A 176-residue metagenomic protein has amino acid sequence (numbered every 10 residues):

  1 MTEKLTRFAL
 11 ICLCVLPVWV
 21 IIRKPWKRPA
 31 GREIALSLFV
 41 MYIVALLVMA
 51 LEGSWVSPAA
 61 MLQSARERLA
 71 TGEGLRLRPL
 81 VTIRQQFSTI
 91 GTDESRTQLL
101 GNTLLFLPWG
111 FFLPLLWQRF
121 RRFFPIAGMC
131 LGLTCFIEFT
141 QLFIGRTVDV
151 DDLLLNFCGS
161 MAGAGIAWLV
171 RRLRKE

Functional and structural regions predicted by a protein language model:
M1-G145, W168-E176: Bulky hydrophobic segments
V148, L153-L154: Loop-to-transmembrane alpha-helix initiation sites
